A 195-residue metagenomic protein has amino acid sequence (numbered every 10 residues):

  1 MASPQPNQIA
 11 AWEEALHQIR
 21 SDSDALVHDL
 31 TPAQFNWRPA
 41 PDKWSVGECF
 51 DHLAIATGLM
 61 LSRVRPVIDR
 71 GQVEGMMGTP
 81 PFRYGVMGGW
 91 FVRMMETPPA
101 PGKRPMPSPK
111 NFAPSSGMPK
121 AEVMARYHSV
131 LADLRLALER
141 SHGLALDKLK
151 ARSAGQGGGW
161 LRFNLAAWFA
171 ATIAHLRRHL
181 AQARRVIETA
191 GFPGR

Functional and structural regions predicted by a protein language model:
M1-H17: Extreme N-terminal tail/first-helix region
M1-S3, M106-S115, A154-R162: A short small-residue
N36-M95, S129-A132, L136-R195: Short, contiguous alpha-helical
M94-P109: A structural motif
S115, P119-Y127: A short, structured beta-strand-centered segment in the mid-to-C-terminal lobe of catalytic cores from group-transfer
